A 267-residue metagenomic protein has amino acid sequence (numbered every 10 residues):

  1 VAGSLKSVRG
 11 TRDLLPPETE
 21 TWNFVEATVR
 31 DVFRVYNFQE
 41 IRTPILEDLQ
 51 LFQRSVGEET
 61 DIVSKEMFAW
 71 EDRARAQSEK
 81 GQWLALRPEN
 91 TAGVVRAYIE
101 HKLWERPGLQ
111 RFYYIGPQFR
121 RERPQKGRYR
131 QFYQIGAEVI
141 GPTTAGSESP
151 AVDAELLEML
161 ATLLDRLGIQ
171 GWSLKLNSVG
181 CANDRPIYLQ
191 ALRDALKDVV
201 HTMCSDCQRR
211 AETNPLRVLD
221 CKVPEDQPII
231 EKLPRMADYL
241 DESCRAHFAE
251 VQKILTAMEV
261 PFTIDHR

Functional and structural regions predicted by a protein language model:
V1-R267: TRNA-recognition modules of translation machinery and tRNA-sensing kinases, especially anticodon-binding
